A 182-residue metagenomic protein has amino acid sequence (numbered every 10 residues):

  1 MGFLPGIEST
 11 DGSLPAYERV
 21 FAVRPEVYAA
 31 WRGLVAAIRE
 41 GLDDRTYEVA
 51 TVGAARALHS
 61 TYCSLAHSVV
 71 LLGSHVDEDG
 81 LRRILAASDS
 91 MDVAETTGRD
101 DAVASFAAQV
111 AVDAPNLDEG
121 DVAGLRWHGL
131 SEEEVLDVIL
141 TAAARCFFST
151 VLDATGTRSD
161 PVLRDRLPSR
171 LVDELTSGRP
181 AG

Functional and structural regions predicted by a protein language model:
M1-G182: Hydrophobic alpha-helical segments
